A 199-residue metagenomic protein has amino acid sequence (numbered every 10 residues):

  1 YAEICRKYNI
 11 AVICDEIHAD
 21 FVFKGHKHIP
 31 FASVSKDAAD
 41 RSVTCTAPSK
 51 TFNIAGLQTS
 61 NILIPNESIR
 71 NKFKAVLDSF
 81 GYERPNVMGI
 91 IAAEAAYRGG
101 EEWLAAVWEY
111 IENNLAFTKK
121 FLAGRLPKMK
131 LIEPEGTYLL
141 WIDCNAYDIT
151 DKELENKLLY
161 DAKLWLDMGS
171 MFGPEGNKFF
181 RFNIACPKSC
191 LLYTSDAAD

Functional and structural regions predicted by a protein language model:
Y1-Y8, H18-I54: Active-site pre-lysine segment of PLP-dependent enzymes
C5, S35, L122, L158-L159: A generic structural signal for well-ordered alpha-helical segments
D15: Glycine-centered flexible beta-alpha turn that most often forms the glycine-rich phosphate-binding loop
K36-E112, A116, K120-F121: Conserved core segment of the aminotransferase class I/II
L63, W141-D143, N183-A185: Short hydrophobic/aromatic beta-strand micro-patches that form the beta-sheet surface supporting nucleotide- or nucleic
E94, Y110-K119, L131-C144, G176: Conserved glycine-rich beta-strand-loop-beta hairpin in the small C-terminal domain of fold type I
M129-K130, I142-R181: Conserved C-terminal alpha-helix-loop-beta "cap" of PLP-dependent enzymes that closes/shapes the active-site mouth
Y193-D199: Conserved small/polar residues in nucleotide/adenosyl-binding loops
